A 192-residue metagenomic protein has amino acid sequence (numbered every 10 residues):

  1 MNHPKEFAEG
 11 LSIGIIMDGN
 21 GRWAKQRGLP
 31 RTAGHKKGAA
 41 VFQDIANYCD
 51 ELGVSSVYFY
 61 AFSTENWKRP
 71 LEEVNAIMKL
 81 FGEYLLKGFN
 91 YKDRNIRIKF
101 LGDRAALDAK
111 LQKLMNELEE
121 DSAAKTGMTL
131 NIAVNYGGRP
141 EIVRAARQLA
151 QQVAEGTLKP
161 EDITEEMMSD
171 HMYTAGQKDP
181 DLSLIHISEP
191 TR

Functional and structural regions predicted by a protein language model:
M1-S188, R192: Flexible, compositionally biased loop and terminal segments
